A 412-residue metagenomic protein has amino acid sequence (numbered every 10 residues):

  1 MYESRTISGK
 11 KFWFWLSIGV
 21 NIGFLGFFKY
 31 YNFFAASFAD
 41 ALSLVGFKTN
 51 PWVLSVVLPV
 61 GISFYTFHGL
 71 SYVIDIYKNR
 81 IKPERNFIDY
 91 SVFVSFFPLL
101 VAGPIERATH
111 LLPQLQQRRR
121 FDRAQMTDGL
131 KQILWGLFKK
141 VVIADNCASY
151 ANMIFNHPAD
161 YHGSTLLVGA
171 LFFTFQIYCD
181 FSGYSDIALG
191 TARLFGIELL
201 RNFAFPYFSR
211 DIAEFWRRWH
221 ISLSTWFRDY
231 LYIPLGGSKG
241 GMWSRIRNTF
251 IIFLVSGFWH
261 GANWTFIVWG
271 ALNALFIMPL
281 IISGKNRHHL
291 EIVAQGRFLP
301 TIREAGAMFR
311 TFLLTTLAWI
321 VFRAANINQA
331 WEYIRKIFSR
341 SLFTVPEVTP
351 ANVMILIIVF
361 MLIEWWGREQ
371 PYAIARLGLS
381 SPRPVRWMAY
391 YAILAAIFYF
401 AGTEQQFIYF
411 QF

Functional and structural regions predicted by a protein language model:
M1-Q411: Membrane-embedded transmembrane alpha-helical bundles that form the catalytic cores of multi-pass lipid-modifying
